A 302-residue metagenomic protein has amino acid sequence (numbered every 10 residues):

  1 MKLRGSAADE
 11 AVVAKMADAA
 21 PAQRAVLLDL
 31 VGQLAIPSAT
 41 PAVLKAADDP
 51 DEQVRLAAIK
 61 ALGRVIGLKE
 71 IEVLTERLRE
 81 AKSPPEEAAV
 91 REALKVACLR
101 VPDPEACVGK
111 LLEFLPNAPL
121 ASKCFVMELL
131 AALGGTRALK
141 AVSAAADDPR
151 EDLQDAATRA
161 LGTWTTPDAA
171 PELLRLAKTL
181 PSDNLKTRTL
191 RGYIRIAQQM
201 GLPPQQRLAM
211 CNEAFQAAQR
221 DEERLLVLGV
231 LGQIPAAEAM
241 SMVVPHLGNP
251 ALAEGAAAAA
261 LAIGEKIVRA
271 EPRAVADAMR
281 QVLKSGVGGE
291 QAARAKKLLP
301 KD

Functional and structural regions predicted by a protein language model:
M1-S6, A11-A17, A22-D48, Q53-G67 (+14 more regions): Structural detector for internal amphipathic alpha-helices that build alpha-solenoid repeat scaffolds
L74-L78, C107-L111, Q206-C211, A274-V282: HEAT/HEAT-like alpha-solenoid repeats
A81, T179-L180: Helix-loop junctions that connect tandem helical modules in alpha-solenoid scaffolds
L180, L202-Q206, R269-R273: Short, glycine- and charge-enriched coil/turn segments that flank and shape catalytic ligand pockets
